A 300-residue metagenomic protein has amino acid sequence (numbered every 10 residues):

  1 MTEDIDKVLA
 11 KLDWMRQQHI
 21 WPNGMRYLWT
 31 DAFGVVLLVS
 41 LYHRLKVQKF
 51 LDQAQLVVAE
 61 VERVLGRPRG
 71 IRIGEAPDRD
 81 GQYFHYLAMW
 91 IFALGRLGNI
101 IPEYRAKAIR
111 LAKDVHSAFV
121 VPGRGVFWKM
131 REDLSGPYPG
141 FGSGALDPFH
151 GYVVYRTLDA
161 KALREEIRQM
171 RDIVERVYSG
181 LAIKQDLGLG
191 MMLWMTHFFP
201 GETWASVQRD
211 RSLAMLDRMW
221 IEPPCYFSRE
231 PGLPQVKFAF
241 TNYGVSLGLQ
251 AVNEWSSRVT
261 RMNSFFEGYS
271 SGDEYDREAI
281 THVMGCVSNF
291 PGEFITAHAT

Functional and structural regions predicted by a protein language model:
M1-T300: Glycan-recognition and catalytic cores of secretory/periplasmic carbohydrate-active enzymes
